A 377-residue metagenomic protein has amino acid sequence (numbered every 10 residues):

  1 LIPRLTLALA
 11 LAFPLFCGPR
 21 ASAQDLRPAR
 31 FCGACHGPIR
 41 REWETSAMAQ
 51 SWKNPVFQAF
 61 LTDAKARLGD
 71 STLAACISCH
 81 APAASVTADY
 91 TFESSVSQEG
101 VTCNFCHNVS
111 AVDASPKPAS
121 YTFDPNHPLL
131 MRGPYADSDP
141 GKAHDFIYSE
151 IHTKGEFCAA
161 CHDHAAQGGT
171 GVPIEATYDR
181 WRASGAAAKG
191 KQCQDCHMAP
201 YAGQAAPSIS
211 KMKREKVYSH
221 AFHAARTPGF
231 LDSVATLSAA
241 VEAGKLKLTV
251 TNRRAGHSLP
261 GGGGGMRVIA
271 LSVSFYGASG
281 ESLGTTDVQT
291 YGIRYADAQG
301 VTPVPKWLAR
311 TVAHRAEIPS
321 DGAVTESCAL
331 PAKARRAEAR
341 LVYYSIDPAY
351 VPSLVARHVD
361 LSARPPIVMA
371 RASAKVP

Functional and structural regions predicted by a protein language model:
L1-I2: N-terminal secretory signal peptides that target proteins for export/translocation
T6, R20-S22, S373: Small/flexible residues
T6, T91-S94, F146, G261 (+1 more regions): Generic detector of short alpha-helix boundary/capping microenvironments and adjacent low-complexity segments
T6-F16: Bacterial N-terminal signal peptides
L11, P38, A47, W52 (+7 more regions): Alpha-helical structural elements
L15-P19, I346: Hydrophobic alpha-helical elements and their junctions with loops/disorder across both membrane and soluble proteins
P19-E99, N104-T153, F157-A187: Sequence context of c-type cytochrome heme-c attachment sites
A166, G185-D195, A199-P377: Short, conserved sequence motifs used for protein processing/export or organelle targeting and for catalysis
